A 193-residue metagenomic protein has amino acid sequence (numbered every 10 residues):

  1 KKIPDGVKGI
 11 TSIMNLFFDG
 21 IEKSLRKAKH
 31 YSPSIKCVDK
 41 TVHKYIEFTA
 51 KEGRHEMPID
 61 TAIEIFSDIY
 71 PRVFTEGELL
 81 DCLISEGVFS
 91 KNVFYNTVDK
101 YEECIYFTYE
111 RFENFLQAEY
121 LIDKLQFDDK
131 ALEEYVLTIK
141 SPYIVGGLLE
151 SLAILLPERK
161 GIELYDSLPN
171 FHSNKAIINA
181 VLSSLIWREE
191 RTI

Functional and structural regions predicted by a protein language model:
K1-F127, L137-T138: Extended hydrophobic
Y101-E103, E119-I193: Extended amphipathic alpha-helical scaffold segments
